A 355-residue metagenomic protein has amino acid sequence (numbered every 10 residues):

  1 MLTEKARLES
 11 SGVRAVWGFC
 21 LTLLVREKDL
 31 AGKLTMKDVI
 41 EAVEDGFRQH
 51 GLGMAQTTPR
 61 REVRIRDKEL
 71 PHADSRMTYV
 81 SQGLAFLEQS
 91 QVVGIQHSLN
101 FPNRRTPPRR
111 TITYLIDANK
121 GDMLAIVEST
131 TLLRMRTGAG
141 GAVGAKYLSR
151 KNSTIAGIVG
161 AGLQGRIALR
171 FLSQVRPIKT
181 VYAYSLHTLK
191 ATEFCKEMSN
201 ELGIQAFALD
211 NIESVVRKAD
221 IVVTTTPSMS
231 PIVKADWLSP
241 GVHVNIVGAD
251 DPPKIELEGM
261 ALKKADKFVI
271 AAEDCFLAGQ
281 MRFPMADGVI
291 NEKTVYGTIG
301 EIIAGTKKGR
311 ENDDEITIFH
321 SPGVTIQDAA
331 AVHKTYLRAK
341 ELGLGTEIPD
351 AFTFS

Functional and structural regions predicted by a protein language model:
L2, A15-R134, A142, N152 (+3 more regions): N-terminal ligand-binding/catalytic initiation module
E27-L30, I255-S355: Adenosine-phosphate binding glycine-rich loop
L148-I155, S239-P240: Short helix-loop-beta connector
A156-G157, T317: Conserved beta-strand elements of the Class I
A161-G162: Glycine-rich Rossmann-fold phosphate-binding loop(s) that bind the pyrophosphate of adenine dinucleotide cofactors
G165-R166: N-terminal Rossmann-fold NAD(P) dinucleotide-binding loop
V175-S199: NAD(P)-binding Rossmann-fold cofactor-contacting core
G203-M285, V289: Rossmann-like adenosine-cofactor binding region
